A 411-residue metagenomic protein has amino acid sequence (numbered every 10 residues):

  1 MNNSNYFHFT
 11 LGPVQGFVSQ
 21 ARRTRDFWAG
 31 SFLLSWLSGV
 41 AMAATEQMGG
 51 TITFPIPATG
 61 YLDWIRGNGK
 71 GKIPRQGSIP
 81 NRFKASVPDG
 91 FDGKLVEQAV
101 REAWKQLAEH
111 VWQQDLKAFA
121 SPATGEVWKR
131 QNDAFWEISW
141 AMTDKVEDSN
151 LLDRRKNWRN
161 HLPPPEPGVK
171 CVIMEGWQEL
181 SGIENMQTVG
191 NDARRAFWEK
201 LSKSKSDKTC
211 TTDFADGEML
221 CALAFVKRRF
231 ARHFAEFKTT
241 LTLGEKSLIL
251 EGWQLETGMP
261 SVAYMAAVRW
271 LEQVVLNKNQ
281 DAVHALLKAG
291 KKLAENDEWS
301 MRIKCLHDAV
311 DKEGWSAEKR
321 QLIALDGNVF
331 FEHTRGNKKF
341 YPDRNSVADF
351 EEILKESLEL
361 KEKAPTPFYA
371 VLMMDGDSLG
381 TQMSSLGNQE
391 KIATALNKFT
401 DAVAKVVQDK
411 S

Functional and structural regions predicted by a protein language model:
M1-S411: Regulatory/sensor and coupling segments of signal-transduction and defense proteins
